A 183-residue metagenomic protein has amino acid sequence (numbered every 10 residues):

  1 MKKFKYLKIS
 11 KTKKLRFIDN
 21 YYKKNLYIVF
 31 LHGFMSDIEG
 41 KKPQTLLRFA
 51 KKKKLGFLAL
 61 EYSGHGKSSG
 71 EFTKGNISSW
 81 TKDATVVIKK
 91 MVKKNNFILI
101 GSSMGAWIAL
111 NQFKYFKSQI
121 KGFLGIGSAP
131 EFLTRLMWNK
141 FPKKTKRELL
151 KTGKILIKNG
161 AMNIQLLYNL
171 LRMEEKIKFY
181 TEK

Functional and structural regions predicted by a protein language model:
M1-K23: N-terminal cap/lid segment of alpha/beta-hydrolase-fold proteins
N25-G33: Short beta-strand element of the alpha/beta-hydrolase
M35-K41: Short substrate-entry loop that stabilizes the transition state in hydrolases
P43, L47-S69: Conserved alpha/beta-hydrolase
G66-M91: Catalytic nucleophile-loop/oxyanion-hole region of alpha/beta-hydrolase and closely related hydrolase-like folds
L99-G101, I126: Short beta-strand immediately N-terminal to the catalytic nucleophile in serine-hydrolase-like folds
G101-A109: Gly/Ala-rich beta-loop-alpha elbow adjacent to hydrolase catalytic centers
W107, Q119-K183: The alpha/beta-hydrolase serine catalytic core
